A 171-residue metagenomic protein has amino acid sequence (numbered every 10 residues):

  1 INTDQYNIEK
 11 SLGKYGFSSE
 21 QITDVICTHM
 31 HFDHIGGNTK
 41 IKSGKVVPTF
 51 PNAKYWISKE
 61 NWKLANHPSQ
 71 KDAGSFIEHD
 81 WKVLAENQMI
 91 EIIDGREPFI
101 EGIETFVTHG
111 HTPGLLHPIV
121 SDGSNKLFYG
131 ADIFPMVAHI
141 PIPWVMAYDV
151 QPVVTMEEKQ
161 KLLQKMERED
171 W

Functional and structural regions predicted by a protein language model:
I1, M30, E60-N61, G110-T112 (+1 more regions): Active-site metal-binding loops of divalent metal-dependent hydrolases
N2-K10, S121-W171: Cap/insert and terminal regions of metallo-dependent hydrolase folds
T3-Y6, S11-F17, Q21, T49-V107 (+1 more regions): Metallo-beta-lactamase
I22-D33: Metallo-beta-lactamase
I26, Y55, L127-Y129: Residue-level marker for buried hydrophobic side chains located in beta-strands that build the well-ordered beta-sheet
F32-G36, K63-N66: Short, well-ordered, mixed-charge alpha-helical segments that flank or form enzyme active sites
G36-K45: Metal-dependent catalytic neighborhoods of phosphoester/phosphodiester hydrolases
L115-V120: Short beta-strand scaffold segments in enzyme catalytic cores
